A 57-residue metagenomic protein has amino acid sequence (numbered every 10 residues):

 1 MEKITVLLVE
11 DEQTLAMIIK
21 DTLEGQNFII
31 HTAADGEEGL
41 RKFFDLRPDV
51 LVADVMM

Functional and structural regions predicted by a protein language model:
M1-L7: Non-catalytic signal-transmission and effector/linker regions of two-component phosphorelay proteins
E10: Conserved acidic carboxylate
T14: Conserved Rossmann-like nucleotide-cofactor binding loop
M17-G25: Charged docking surfaces used in two-component/phosphorelay signaling
Q26-I30: A generic structural motif
T32-V50: Acidic, metal-coordinating helix/loop segments flanking the phosphotransfer/catalytic sites of two-component signaling
D54: Active-site residues of response regulator receiver
M57: Receiver (REC) domain active-site loop signature in two-component systems and cognate sites in sensor histidine kinases
